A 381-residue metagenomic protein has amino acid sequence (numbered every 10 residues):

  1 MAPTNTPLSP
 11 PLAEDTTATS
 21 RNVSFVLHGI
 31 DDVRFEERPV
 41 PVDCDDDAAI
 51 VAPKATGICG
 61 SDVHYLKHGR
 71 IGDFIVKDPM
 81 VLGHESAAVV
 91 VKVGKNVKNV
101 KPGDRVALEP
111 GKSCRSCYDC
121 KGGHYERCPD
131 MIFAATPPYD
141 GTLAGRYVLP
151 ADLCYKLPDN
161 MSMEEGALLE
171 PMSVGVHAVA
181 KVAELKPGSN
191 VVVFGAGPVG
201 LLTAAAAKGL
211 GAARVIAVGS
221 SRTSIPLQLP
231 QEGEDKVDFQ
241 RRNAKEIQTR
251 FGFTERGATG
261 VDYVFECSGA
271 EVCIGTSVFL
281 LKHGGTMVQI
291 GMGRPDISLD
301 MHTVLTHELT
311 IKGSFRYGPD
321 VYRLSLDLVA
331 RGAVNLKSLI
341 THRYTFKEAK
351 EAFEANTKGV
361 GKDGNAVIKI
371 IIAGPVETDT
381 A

Functional and structural regions predicted by a protein language model:
M1-S86, P375-A381: Short N-terminal strand-loop motif that marks the start of NAD(P)H/FAD-dependent oxidoreductase cofactor-binding domains
A2-N22, G252-T254, G275-T276, P319-A381: C-terminal hydrophobic helical "lid"/dimerization subdomain of Rossmann-like NAD(P)H-dependent oxidoreductases
P41-T56, R70-Y118, L153, P158-N160: Glycine-rich beta-strand-centered segment in the early N-terminal region that forms part of a ligand/cofactor-binding
C59-G60, V100, E109-Y155, D159: Cysteine-cluster motifs in flexible loop/terminal segments that predominantly coordinate metals
M161-E232: Mid-domain Rossmann-like dinucleotide-binding core that forms the NAD(H)/NADP(H) cofactor-binding site
V193-A196, K208-I274: Adenosine-nucleotide cofactor-binding segment
A212, P230-V237, S268-R331, S338 (+1 more regions): Glycine-rich phosphate-binding loop and adjacent beta-alpha segment of Rossmann(oid) nucleotide-cofactor-binding
